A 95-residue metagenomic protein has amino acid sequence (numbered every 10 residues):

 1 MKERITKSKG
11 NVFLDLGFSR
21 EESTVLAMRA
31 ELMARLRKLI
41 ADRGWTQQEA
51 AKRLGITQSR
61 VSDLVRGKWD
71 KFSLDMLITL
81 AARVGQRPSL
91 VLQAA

Functional and structural regions predicted by a protein language model:
M1-A34: N-terminal flexible/basic segments that precede or flank functional cores
L14, L32, K68, Q86-P88: A generic structural signal for short beta-strands and their flanking turns/coil linkers
R29-W45: Short, amphipathic alpha-helical "recognition" segments used to contact nucleic acids or chromatin
G44-S62: Short alpha-helical DNA-recognition segment
V65: DNA major-groove recognition helix of helix-turn-helix
K68-L74: Short, solvent-exposed alpha-helical "recognition" segments
L74-V91: DNA major-groove recognition helix of helix-turn-helix/homeodomain DNA-binding modules
Q93-A95: Short amphipathic recognition helices of helix-turn-helix/homeodomain-type DNA-binding modules
